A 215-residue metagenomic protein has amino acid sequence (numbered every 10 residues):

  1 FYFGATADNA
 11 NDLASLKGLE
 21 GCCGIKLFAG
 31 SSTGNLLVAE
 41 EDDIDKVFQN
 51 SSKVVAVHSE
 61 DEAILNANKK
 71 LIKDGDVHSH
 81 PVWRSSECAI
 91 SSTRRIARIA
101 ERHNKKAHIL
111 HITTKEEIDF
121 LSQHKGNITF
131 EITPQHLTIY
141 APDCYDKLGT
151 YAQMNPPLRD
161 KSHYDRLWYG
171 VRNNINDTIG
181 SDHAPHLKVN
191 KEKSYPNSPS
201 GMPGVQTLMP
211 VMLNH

Functional and structural regions predicted by a protein language model:
F1-I99, E116, L137-Y140: Histidine/acidic-residue-rich, glycine-tolerant segments that coordinate divalent metal ions
F1-Y2, K106-H111: Short catalytic-loop micro-motif centered on adjacent basic/acidic residues
A10, V38-E41, S86-R94, H111 (+4 more regions): Electropositive phosphate-/nucleotide-binding environments in soluble metabolic enzymes
G18-I25, S51-V54, E101-H103, H124-T129 (+2 more regions): Glycine-enriched alpha-helix->loop->beta-strand junction motifs that scaffold or abut catalytic
I25, H58, A107, E131 (+2 more regions): Divalent metal-coordination and catalytic microenvironments
I72-D76, G126-F130, P134-N173, P185-L208: Active-site loop ensemble at the mouth of alpha/beta enzyme cores that anchors a bound cofactor
V77-N104, N173-I179, A184-H215: His/Asp/Glu-enriched, well-ordered alpha-helical/loop segment that forms or immediately abuts the divalent-metal
L110-F120, H124: Binuclear metal-ion centers of metallo-dependent hydrolases, dominated by the metallo-beta-lactamase
